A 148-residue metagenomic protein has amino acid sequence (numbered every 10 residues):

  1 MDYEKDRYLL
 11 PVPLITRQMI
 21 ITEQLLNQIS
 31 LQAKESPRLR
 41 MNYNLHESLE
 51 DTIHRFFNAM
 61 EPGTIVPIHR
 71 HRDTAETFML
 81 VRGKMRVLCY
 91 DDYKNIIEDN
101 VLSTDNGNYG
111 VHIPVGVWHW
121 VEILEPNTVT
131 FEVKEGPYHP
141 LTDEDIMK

Functional and structural regions predicted by a protein language model:
M1-I53, D99-T104: A short, N-terminal "cap"/entry segment at the start of jelly-roll beta-barrel domains of the cupin/DSBH fold
F57-A59, T77, G110-H112, E132: Conserved hydrophobic/aromatic beta-strand scaffold that supports enzyme active sites
F57-R72: Conserved short histidine dyad/triad with adjacent acidic residue
I68-H69, V87-C89, V111-I113, H119-L124 (+1 more regions): Short beta-strand His + acidic residue motifs that chelate non-heme Fe in jelly-roll/DSBH and cupin folds
D73-Y93: Glycine- and acidic-residue-biased ligand/ion/polar-headgroup-sensing regions
D91-G116: Short acidic-glycine-tyrosine-enriched beta hairpin
N95-V101, W120-K148: Double-stranded beta-helix
